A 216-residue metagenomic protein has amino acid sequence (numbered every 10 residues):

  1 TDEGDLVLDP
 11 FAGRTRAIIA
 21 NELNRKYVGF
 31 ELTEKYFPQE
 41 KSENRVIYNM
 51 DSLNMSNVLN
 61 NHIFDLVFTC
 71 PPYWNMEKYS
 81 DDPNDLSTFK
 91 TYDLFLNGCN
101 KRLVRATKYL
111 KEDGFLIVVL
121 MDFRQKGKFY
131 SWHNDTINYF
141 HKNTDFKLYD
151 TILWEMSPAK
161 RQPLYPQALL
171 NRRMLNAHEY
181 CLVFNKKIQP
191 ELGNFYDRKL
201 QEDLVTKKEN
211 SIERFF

Functional and structural regions predicted by a protein language model:
T1-F216: Class I S-adenosyl-L-methionine-dependent methyltransferase catalytic core
